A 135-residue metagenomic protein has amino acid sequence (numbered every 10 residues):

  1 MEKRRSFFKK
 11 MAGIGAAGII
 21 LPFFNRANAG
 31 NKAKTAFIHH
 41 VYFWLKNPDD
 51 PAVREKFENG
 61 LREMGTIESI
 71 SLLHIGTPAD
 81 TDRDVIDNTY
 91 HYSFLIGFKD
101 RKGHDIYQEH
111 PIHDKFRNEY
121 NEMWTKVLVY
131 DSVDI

Functional and structural regions predicted by a protein language model:
M1-G15: N-terminal secretory signal peptides and thylakoid transit peptides that target proteins across membranes
R5-F8, E55, D105, D114: Generic structural signal for individual residues within well-ordered alpha-helical segments across diverse proteins
P22-E55, Y130: C-terminal segment of N-terminal export signals and the immediately downstream linker at the start of the mature
F23-A29, R62-H91, E122, V129-D134: Short, glycine- and small/hydrophobic-rich beta-strand elements in well-ordered beta-sheets
A36-L45, G76, R83-Q108: Short, well-ordered beta-strand segments in beta-rich or mixed alpha/beta enzyme and ligand-binding folds
D49-I75, E109-N121: Short amphipathic alpha-helical segments
I96-D134: Surface-exposed, polar helix/loop patches in the mature regions of secreted/periplasmic/lumenal proteins that form
